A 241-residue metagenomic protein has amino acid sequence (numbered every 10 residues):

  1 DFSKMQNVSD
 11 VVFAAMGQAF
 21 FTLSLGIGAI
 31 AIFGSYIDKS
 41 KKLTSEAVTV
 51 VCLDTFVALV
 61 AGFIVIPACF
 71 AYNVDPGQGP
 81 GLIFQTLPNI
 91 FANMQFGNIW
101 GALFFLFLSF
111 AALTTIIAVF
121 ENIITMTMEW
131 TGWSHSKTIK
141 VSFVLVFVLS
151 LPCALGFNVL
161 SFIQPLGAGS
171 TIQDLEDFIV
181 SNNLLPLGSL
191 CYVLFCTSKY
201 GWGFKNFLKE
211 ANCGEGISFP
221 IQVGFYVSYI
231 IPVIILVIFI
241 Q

Functional and structural regions predicted by a protein language model:
D1-L113, I117, T131, K137-T138 (+1 more regions): Membrane-embedded translocation segments of transport machinery
D54-A61, V65, V146-C153, L185 (+2 more regions): Alpha-helical transmembrane segments of multipass membrane proteins
A71-V74, L155-L166: Membrane-helix interface motif
Q85-A92, L166-Q173, K209-I221: Short, membrane-exposed interhelical loops at transmembrane-helix boundaries
I99, I163-G169, D177: Glycine- and aromatic-enriched membrane alpha-helices
T115, S150-V159: Short glycine/threonine-rich loop-to-helix capping motif typified by GTGT followed within a few residues by an Asp-Pro
I123, T131-F143, D177-I235: C-terminal membrane-solvent junction of multi-pass transporters and transport-like membrane proteins
